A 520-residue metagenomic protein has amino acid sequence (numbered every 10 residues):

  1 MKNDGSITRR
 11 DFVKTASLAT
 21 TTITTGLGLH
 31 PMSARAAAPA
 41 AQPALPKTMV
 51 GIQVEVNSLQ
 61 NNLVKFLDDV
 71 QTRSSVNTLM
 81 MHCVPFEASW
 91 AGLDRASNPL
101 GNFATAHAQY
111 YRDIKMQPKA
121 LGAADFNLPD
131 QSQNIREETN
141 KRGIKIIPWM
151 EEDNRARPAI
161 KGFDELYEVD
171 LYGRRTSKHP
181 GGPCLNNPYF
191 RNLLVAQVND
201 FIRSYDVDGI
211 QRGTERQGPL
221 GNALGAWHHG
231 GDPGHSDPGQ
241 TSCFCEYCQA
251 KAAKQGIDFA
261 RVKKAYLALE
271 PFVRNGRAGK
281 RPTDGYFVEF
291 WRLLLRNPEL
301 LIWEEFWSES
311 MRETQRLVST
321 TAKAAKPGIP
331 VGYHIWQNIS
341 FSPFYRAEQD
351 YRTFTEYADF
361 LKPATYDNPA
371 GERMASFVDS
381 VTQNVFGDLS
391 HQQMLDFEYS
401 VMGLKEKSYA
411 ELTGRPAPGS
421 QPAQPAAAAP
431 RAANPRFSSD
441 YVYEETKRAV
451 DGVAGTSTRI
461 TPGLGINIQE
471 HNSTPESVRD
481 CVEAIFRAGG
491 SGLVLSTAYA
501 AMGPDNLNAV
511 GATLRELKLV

Functional and structural regions predicted by a protein language model:
K2-G5, D11-S33: N-terminal export signals
L27-V50: C-terminal segment of N-terminal export signals and the immediately downstream linker at the start of the mature
K65-S89, S204-Y205, A488-G492: Catalytic domains of carbohydrate-active enzymes, especially glycoside hydrolases
V76-F126: Aromatic-lined carbohydrate-binding/catalytic grooves of carbohydrate-active enzymes
T78-A91, Q131-R174, G209-R216: Glycine-rich, aromatic-flanked loop segments that form ligand/cofactor-binding clefts across common enzyme folds
I147-E151, Q211-G213, Q255-E270, W307-P343 (+1 more regions): Aromatic-lined carbohydrate-recognition surfaces of secreted/lumenal glycan-active proteins
I147-Y205, G231, P238-Q249: Active-site-adjacent "subsite" loops/lids of carbohydrate-active enzymes
L220, P330-R373, E470-V482: Substrate-binding cleft/loops of secretory-pathway carbohydrate-active enzymes
